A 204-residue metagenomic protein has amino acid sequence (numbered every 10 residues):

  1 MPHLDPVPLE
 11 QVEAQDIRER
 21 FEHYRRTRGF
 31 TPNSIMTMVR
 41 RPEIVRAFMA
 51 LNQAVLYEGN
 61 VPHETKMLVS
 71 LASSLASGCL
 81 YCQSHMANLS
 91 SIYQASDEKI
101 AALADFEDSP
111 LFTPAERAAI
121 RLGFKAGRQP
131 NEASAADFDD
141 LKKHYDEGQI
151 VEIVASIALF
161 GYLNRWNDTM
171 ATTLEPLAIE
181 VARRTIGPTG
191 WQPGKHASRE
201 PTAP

Functional and structural regions predicted by a protein language model:
M1-P204: Hydrophobic alpha-helical segments
